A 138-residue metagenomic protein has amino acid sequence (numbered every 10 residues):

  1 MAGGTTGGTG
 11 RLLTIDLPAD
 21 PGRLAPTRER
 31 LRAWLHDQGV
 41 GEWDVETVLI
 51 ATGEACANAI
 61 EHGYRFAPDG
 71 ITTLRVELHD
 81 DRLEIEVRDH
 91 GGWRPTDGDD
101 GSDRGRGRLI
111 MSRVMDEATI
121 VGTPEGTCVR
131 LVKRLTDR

Functional and structural regions predicted by a protein language model:
M1-I15, V114-R138: Flexible, glycine-/charge-rich segments associated with ATP-binding catalytic modules
E29-G53: Conserved short strand/loop->alpha-helix "switch" segment adjacent to the catalytic nucleotide/phosphoryl-transfer site
E54, N58: Conserved polar catalytic motif of the HATPase_c/GHKL fold
A59-Y64: Short helix-loop "hinge" at the ATP-lid/N-box region of the Bergerat-fold HATPase_c
D69-E77: A conserved short beta-strand within the histidine kinase catalytic ATPase domain
D81-R108: Glycine-rich/acidic phosphate-handling loop/turn and adjacent ATP-lid/helix of nucleotide-binding kinase/ATPase domains
R106-D116: A short alpha-helix in the C-terminal ATP-binding CA
